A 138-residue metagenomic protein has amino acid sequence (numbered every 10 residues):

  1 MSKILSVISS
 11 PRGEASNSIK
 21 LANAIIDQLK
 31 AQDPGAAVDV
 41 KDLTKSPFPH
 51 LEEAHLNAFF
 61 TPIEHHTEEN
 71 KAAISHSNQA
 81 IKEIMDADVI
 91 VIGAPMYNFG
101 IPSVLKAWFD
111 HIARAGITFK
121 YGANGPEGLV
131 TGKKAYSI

Functional and structural regions predicted by a protein language model:
M1-A94, F99-R114: N-terminal beta1-alpha1-beta2 submodule of the flavodoxin-like/Rossmannoid cofactor-binding fold
N57-P62, F119, A123-G125: Short, flexible, glycine-rich and Lys/Arg-enriched loop motifs at helix boundaries that contact anionic partners
K120-I138: Short, glycine-/small-residue-rich phosphate/pyrophosphate-handling segment
